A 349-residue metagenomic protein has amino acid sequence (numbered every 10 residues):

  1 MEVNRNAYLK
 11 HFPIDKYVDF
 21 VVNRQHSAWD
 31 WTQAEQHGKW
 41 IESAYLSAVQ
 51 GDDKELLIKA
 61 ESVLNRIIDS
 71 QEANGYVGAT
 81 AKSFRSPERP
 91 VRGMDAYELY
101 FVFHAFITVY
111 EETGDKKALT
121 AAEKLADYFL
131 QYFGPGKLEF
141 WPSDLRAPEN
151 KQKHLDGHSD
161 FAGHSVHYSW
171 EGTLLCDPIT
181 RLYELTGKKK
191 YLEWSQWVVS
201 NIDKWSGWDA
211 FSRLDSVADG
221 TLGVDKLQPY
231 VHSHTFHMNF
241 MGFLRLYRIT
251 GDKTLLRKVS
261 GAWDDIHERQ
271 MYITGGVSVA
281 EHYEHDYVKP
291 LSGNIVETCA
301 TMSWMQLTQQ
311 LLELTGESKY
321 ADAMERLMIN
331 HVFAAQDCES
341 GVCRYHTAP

Functional and structural regions predicted by a protein language model:
M1-P349: Glycan-recognition and catalytic cores of secretory/periplasmic carbohydrate-active enzymes
